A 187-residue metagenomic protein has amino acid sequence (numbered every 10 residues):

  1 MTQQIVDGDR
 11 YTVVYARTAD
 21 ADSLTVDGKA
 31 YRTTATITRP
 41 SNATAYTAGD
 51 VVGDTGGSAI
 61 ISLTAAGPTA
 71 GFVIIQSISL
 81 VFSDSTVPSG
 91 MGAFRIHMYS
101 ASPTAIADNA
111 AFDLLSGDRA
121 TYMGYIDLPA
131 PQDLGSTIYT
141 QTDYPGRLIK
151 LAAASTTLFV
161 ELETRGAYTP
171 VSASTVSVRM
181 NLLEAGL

Functional and structural regions predicted by a protein language model:
M1-S58, T64-T69, S79-T86, T169-L187: Extended, low-complexity segments enriched in Ser/Thr/Gly and acidic residues that occur primarily in surface-exposed
A30-R32, I75, T121: Intrinsic-disorder/low-complexity, polar/charged segments enriched in Ser/Thr/Lys/Arg/Asp/Glu/Gln
P68-S77, M91: Extended extracellular/luminal ectodomain segments enriched in beta-structured repeat modules
I75-S77, G146-P170: Noncatalytic modules at the cell exterior or secretory-pathway interfaces, chiefly beta-strand-rich lectin/adhesion
S85, S102-I106: Acidic glycine-/aspartate-rich tracts in secreted/extracellular proteins
P88-G92, A154, S172: Short loop/turn segments at connectors of secondary-structure elements within structured domains
A93-Y99: Beta-strand signatures of extracellular beta-sandwich domains
D113-K150: Extended, solvent-exposed segments with strong compositional bias
